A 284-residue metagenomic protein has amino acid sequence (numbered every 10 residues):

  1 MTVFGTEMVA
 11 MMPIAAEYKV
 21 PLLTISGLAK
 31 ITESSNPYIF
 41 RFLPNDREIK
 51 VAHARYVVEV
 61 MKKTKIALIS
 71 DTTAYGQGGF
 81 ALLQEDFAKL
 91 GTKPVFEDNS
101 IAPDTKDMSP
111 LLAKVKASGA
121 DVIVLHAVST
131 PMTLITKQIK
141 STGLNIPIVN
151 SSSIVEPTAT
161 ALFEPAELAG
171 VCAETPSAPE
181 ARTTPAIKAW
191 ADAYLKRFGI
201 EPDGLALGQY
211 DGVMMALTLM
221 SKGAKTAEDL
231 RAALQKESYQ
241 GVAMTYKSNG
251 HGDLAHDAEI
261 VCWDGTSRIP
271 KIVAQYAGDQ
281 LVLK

Functional and structural regions predicted by a protein language model:
M1-E33, F42, S100-M108, P131-T133 (+1 more regions): Beta-alpha junction/loop-to-helix N-cap segments that form part of ligand/metal-binding clefts
E7-M11, K50, G76, M132-L134 (+1 more regions): Short, well-ordered alpha-helical microsegments
M12-V20, V58-K63, Q84-T92, A113-A120 (+5 more regions): Sec-exported extracytoplasmic/periplasmic mature domains
L23-T24, F40, F96, N150: Hydrophobic residues in well-ordered beta-strands that form the structural core
A29-I31, Y38-G143, E180-A189, K247: Extracellular/periplasmic Venus flytrap/periplasmic-binding protein
T136-Y210, P270-K271, Y276-L283: Extracellular/periplasmic periplasmic-binding protein-like sensory domains
R197-A206, L217-K271: Segments of small-molecule ligand-sensing domains
